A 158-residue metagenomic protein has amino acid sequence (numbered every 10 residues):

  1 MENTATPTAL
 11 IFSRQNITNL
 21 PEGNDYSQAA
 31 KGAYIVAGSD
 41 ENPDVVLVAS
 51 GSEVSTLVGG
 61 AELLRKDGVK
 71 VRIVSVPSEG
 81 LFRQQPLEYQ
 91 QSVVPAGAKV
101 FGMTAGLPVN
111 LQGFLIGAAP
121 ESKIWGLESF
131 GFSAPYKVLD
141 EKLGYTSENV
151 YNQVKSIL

Functional and structural regions predicted by a protein language model:
M1-L158: Thiamine diphosphate
